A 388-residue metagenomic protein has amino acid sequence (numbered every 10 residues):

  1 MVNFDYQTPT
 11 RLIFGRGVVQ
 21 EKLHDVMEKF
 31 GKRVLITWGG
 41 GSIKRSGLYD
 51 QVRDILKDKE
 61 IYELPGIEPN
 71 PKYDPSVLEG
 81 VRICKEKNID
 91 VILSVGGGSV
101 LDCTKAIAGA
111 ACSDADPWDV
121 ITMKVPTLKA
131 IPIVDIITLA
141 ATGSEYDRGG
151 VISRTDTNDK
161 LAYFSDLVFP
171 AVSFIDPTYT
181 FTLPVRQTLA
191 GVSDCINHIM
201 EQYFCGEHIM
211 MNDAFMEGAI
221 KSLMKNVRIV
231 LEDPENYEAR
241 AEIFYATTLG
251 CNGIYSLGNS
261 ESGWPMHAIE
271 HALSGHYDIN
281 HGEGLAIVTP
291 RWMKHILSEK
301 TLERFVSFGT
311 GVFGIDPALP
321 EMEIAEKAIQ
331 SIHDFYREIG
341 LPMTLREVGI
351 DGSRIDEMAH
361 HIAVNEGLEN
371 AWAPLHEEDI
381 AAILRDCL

Functional and structural regions predicted by a protein language model:
M1-V91, L345: ATP/NTP phosphate-donor binding region
V81, V100-D114, Y146-D147: Short Gly/Thr/Asp-enriched flexible loops that form oxyanion-binding sites at enzyme active sites
I89-K105, T138-S144, H276-I279: Glycine/serine-rich anion-binding loops at beta->alpha junctions that coordinate negatively charged ligand groups
C112-H208, E303, S307: A glycine/threonine-rich phosphate-anchoring loop and its flanking beta-alpha core in nucleotide/phosphate-binding
I196-M200, R240-C251, T289, I332 (+3 more regions): Short alpha-helical scaffolding segments that buttress acidic/His motifs in well-ordered protein cores
Q202-Q330: Active-site segments that bind and position negatively charged phosphate/pyrophosphate groups
F305, G311-L388: C-terminal charged capping/lid subdomain of soluble metabolic enzymes
